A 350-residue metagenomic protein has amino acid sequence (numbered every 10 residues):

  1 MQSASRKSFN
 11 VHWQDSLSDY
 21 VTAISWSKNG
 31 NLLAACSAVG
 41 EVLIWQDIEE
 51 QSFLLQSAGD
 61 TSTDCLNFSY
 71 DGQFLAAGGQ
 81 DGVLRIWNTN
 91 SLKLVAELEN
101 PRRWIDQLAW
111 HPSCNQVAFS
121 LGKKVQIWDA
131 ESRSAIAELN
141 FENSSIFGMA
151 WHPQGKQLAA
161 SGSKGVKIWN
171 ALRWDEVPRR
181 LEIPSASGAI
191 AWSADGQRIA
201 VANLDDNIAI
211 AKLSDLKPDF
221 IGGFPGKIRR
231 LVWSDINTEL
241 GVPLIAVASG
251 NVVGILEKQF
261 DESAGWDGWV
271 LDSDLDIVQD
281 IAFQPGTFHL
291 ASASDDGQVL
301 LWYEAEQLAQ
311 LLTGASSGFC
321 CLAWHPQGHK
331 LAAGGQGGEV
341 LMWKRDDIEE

Functional and structural regions predicted by a protein language model:
M1-E350: WD40-repeat beta-propeller superdomains and closely related acidic/aromatic-rich repeat-like regions
